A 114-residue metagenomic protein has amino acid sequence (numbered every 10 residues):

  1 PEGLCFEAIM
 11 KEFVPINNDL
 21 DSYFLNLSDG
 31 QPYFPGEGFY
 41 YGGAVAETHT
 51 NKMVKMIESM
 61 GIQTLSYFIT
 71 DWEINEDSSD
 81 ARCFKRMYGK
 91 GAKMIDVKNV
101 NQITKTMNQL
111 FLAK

Functional and structural regions predicted by a protein language model:
P1-K114: Acidic, glycine-rich A-domain
